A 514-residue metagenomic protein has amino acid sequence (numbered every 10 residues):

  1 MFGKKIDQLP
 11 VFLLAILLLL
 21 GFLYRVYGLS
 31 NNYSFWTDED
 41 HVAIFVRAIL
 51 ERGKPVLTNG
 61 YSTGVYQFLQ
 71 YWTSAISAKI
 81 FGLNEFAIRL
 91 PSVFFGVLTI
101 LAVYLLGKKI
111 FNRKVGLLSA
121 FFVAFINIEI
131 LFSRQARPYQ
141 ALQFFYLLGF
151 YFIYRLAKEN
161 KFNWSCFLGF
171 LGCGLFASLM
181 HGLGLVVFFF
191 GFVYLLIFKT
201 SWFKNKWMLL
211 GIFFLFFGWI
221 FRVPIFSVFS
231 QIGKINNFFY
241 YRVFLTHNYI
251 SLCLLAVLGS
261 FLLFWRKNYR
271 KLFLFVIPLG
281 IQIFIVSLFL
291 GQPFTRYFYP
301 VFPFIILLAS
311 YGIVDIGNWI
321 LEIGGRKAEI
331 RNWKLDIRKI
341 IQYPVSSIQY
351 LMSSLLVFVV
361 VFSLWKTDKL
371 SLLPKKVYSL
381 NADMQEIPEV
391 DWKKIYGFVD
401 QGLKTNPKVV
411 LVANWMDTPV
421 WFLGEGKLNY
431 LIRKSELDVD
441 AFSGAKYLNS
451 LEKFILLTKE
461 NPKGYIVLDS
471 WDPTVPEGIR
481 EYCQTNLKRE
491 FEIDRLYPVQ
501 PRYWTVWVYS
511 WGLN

Functional and structural regions predicted by a protein language model:
G3-L9, Y104, K108-I110, K114-V115 (+6 more regions): Membrane-interface helix-loop-helix junctions at transmembrane boundaries of multi-pass membrane enzymes, predominantly
L14-L18, G172, I212-F213, F264-N268 (+1 more regions): Signature aromatic-anchored transmembrane alpha helix within multi-pass, membrane-resident enzymes that catalyze glycan
N32, G291-F294, F358-L403, W415-N429 (+4 more regions): Membrane-proximal, lumen/periplasm-facing interface regions of secretory-pathway glyco- and lipid-modifying enzymes
F45-A48, T63, I80, G172-L272 (+3 more regions): Transmembrane-lumen/periplasm boundary regions of multi-pass, lipid-linked membrane glycan transferases
L90-I110, L148: Transmembrane-helix motifs of polytopic, lipid-linked glycan transferases
K109-I110, G149-G169, A177, G317: Membrane-interface transmembrane helices that cradle and orient dolichyl/undecaprenyl
F132-S133, L142, L147, V186 (+4 more regions): Hydrophobic/aromatic-rich transmembrane helices and adjacent perimembrane loops
S310-I313, G444-N514: Aromatic/acidic, Gly/Pro-rich catalytic loop(s) in extracytoplasmic/lumenal soluble domains of multi-pass membrane
